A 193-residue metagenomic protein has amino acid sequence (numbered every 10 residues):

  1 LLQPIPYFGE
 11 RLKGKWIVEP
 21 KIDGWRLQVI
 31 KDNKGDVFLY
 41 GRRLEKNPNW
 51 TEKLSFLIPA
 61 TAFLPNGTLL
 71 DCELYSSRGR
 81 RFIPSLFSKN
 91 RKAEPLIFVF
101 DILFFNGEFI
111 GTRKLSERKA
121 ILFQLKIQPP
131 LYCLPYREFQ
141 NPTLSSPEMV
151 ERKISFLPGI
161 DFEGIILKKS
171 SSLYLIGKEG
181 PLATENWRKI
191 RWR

Functional and structural regions predicted by a protein language model:
L2-R43, R91, P130-R193: Nucleic-acid 5′ end/cap handling module spanning
K13-Q128: Covalent nucleotidyltransferase
